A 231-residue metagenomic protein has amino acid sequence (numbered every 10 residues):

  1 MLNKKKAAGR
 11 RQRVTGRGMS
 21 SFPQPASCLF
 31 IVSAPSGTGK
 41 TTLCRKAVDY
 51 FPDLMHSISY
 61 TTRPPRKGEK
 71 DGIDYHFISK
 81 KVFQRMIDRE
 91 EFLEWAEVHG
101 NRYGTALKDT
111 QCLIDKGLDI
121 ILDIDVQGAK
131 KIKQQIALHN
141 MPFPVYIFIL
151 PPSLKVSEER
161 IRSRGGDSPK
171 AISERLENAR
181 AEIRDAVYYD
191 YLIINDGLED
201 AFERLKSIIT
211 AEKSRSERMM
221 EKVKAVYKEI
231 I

Functional and structural regions predicted by a protein language model:
L2-K5, G18-P23, G166-D167, A181-I231: NTP-dependent small-molecule kinase module
K5-K6, R11-R13: Short polybasic linear motifs
S33-P35: P-loop (Walker A) phosphate-binding loop of NTP-binding proteins
T38: ATP-binding Walker
T41: Walker A/P-loop
D49-S57: Post-Walker A helix-loop "phosphate-sensing" segment adjacent to the P-loop in P-loop NTPases
T61-I120, V126-Q127: ATP-dependent small-molecule kinase phosphotransfer cores that center on conserved nucleotide phosphate-binding segments
I120-V126, H139-S163, I194-N195: Conserved phosphate-donor/acceptor-positioning beta-strand/loop module used by diverse small-molecule
